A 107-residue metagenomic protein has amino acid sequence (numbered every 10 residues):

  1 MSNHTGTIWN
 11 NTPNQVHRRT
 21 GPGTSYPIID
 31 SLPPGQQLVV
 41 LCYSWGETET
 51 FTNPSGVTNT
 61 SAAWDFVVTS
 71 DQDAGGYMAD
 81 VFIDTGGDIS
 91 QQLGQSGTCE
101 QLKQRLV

Functional and structural regions predicted by a protein language model:
M1-N3, P54-V107: Boundary regions of SH3-family modules and the immediately adjacent low-complexity/disordered segments in eukaryotic
M1-Q37, C42-S44, I89-V107: SH3-family beta-barrel domains
T24, L38-V39, W45-T48, D71-A74 (+1 more regions): Solvent-exposed loop/turn segments at secondary-structure junctions within structured extracellular/periplasmic domains
W45-V57: Short, Lys/Arg- and Gly-enriched loop/turn segments at beta-strand edges
